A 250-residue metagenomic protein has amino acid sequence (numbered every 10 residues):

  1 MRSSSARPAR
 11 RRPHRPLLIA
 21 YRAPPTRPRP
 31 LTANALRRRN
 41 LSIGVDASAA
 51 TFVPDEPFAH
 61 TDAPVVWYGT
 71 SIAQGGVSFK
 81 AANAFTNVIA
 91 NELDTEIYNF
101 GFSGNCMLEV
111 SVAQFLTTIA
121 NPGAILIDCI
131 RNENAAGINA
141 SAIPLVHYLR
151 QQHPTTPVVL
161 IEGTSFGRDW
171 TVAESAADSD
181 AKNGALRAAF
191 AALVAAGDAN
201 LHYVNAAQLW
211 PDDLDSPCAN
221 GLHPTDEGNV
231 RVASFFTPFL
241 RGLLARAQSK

Functional and structural regions predicted by a protein language model:
M1-V65, L243-K250: N-terminal secretory targeting modules
T32-C106, S111-N121: Serine-esterase "nucleophile elbow" of acetyl-processing enzymes
P64-W67, E96-F100, G123-D128, P157-I161 (+1 more regions): Structural recognition of the beta-strand scaffold that forms the well-ordered cores of secreted hydrolase catalytic
I72, S103, I130-N132, T164-S165 (+1 more regions): Catalytic metal-binding/acid-base residues of hydrolase active sites
V77, I89, L108-T155, G163-W170: Oxyanion-hole/transition-state-stabilizing segment in secreted/luminal serine hydrolases and related acyltransferases
F79-K80, A136, A140, D180 (+1 more regions): Soluble non-cytosolic domains of exported or imported proteins
F85, S141-L145, K182-A189: A general structural detector for well-ordered alpha-helical segments in enzyme core domains, enriched
F115-T118, F166-K250: Catalytic His-Asp segment of secreted/periplasmic serine-dependent ester chemistry enzymes
